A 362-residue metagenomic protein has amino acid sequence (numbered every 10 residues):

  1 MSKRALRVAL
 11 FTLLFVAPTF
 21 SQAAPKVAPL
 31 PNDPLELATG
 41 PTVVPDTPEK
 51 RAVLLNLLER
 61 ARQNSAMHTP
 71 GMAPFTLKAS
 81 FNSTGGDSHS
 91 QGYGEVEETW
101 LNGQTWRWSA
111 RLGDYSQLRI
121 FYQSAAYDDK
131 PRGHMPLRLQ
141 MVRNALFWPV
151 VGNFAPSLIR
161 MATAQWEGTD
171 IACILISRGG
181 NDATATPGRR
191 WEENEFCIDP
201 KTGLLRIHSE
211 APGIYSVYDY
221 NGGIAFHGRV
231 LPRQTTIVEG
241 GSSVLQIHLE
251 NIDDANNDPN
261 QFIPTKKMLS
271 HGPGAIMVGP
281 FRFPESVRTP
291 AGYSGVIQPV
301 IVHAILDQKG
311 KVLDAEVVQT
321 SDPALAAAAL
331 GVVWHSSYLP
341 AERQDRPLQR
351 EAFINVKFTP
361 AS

Functional and structural regions predicted by a protein language model:
M1-L10: Bacterial N-terminal signal peptides that target proteins for export
A9-P18: Bacterial N-terminal signal peptides
A23-Y93, W100-G103, R160-T169: N-terminal leader/targeting segments and the immediate start of mature chains
K26-N32, E36-R51, G86-D87, V96 (+6 more regions): Charge-biased low-complexity segments
E49-V53, I120-E195, P200, E210-P212 (+1 more regions): Flexible, processing/modification-adjacent segments and terminal tails in exported/periplasmic/extracellular proteins
G71-K78, N102-W108, G168-L175, T202-I207 (+1 more regions): Short, hydrophobic/aromatic-rich segments at coil-to-beta transitions
K78-T84, L175-D182, S337: Generic short beta-strand segments
T84-Q91, A183-P187, R288-A291: Flexible, membrane-facing loop/turn or short amphipathic-helix motifs that contact lipid bilayers or gate lipid-binding
